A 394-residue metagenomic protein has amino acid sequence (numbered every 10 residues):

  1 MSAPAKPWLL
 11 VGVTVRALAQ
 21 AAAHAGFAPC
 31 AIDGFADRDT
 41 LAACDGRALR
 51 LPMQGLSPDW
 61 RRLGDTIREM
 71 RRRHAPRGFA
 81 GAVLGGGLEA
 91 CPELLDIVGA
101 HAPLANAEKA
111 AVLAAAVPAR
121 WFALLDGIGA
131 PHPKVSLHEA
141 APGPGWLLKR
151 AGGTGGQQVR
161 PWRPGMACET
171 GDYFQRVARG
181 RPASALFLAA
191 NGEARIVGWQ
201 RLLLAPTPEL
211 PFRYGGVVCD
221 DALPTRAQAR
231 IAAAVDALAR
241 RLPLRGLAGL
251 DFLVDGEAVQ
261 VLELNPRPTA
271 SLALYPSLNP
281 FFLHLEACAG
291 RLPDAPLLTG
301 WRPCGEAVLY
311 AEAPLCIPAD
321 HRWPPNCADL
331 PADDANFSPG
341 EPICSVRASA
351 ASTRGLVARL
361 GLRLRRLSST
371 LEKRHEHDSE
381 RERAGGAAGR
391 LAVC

Functional and structural regions predicted by a protein language model:
M1-L113, R120, G361-R363, S368 (+1 more regions): ATP-binding N-terminal substructure of ATP-dependent carboxylate-amine bond-forming enzymes
L9, F282-C394: Peripheral (often C-terminal) accessory segments that flank ATP-dependent C-N-forming ligase machineries
A100-G165: A conserved helix-loop-beta module that forms one wall/lid of the active-site cleft in ATP-utilizing catalytic domains
L125, H132, G143-P161, G171-L186 (+3 more regions): ATP-grasp fold ATP-binding core
G153-G156, N265-S277, A328-A335: Glycine-rich phosphate/pyrophosphate-binding beta-alpha loops
R176-L242, N265-C288, L298-T299: ATP-dependent carboxylate/phosphate-activation module, predominantly the ATP-grasp catalytic core and closely related
A189-A194, V254-A258, A311-E312, A350-A351: Short acidic-glycine loop/turn motifs at beta-strand connectors
L244-G256, A295-P296: A short glycine-rich, hydrophobically flanked beta-strand micro-motif that places a catalytic Asp/Glu for divalent metal
